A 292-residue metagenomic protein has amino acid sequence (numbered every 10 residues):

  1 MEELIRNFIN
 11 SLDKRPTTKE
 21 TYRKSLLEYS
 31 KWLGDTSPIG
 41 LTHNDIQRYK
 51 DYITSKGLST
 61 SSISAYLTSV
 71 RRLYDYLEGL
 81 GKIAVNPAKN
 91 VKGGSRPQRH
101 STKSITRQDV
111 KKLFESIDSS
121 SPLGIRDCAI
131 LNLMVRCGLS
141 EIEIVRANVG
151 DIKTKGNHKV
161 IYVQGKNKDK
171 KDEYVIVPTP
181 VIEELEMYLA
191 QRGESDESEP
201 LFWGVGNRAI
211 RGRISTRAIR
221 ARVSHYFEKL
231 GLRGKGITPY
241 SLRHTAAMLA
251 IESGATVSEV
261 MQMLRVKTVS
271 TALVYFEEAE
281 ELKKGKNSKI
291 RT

Functional and structural regions predicted by a protein language model:
M1-T292: Conserved catalytic core of the tyrosine transesterase superfamily
